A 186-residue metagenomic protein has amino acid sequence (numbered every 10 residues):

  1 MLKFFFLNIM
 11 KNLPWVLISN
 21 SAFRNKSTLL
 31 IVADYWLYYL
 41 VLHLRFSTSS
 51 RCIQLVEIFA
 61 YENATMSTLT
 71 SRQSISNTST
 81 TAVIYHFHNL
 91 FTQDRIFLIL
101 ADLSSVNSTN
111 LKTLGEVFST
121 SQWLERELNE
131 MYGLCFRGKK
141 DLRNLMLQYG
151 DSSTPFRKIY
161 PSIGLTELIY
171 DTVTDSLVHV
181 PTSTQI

Functional and structural regions predicted by a protein language model:
M1-I186: Terminal low-complexity/charged segments
